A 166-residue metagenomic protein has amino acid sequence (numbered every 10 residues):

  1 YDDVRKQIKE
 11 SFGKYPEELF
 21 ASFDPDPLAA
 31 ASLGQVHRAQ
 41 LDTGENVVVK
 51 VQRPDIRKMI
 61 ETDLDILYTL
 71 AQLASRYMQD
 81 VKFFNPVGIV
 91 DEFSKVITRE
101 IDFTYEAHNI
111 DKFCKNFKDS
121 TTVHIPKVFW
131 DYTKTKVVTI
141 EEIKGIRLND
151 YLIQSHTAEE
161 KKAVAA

Functional and structural regions predicted by a protein language model:
Y1-A166: Broad phosphate/nucleotide-binding scaffolds in NTP-utilizing and phosphate-metabolizing enzymes
